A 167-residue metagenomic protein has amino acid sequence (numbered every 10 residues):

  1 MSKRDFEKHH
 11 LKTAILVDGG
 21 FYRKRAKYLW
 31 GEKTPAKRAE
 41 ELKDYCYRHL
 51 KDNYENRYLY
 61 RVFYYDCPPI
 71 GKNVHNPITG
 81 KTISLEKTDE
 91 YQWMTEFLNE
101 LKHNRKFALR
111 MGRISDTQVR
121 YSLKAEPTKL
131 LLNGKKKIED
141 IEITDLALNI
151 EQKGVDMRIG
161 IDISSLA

Functional and structural regions predicted by a protein language model:
S2-G134, I143-L148, V155: Domain-level signal for Mg2+-assisted phosphodiester chemistry and nucleotide/NA-binding surfaces in nucleic-acid
K153-D162: Active-site glycine-rich loop that binds ribose-phosphate moieties when present
S165-A167: Short, intrinsically disordered, charge-balanced linker/junction segments flanking boundaries in proteins
